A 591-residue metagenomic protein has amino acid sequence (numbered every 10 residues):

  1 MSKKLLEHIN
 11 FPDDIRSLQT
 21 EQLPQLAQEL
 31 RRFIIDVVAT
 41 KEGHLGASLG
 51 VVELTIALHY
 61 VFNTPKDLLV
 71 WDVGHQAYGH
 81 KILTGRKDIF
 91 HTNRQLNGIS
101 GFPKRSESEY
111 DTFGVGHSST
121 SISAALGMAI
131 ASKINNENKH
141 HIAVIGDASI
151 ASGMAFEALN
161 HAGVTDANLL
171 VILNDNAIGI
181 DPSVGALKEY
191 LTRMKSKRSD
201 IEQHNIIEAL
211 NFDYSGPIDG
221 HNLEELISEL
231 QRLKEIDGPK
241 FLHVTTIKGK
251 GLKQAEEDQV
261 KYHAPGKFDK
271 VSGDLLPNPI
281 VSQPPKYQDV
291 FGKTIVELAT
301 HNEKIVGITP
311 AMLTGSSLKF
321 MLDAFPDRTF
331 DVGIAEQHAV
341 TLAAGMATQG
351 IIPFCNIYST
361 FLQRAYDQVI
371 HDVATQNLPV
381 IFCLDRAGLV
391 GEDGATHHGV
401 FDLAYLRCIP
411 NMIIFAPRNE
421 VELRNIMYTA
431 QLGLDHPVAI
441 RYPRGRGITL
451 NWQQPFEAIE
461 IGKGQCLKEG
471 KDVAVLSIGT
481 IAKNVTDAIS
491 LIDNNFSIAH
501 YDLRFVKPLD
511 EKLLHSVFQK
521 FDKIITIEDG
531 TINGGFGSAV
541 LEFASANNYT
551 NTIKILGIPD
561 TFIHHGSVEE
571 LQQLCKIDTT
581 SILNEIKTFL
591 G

Functional and structural regions predicted by a protein language model:
S2-I82, D219-L223, K240-H243: N-terminal amphipathic, basic-rich helices that act as targeting or association modules
R32-A39, S100-G114, E137-I142, K319-G333 (+3 more regions): Glycine/charged-rich beta-loop-alpha catalytic/anionic-binding loops adjacent to active sites
E42-V51, W71-H75, P103-I122, I145-S149 (+7 more regions): Active-site nucleophile and cofactor-binding loops and adjacent substrate-binding regions of central metabolic enzymes
H44-T165, Y287, I305, T309-P310 (+2 more regions): Cofactor-binding active-site loop characterized by glycine-rich and histidine/acidic residues
L68, L252-L362, Q368-L378, E460 (+1 more regions): Non-catalytic terminal/interface segments that mediate subunit docking, oligomerization, and allosteric communication
I89-I99, V164-I178, A374-R386: A glycine-rich helix N-cap at a beta->alpha junction
D111-D269, D274-P284, Q288-K293, M412-F521: Glycine-rich ThDP/TPP pyrophosphate-binding loop and its adjacent helix/strand module within ThDP-dependent enzymes
L275-P279, G391-D393, I413, S538-G591: Peripheral docking tails and interdomain loops at the edges of cofactor- or intermediate-handling domains
